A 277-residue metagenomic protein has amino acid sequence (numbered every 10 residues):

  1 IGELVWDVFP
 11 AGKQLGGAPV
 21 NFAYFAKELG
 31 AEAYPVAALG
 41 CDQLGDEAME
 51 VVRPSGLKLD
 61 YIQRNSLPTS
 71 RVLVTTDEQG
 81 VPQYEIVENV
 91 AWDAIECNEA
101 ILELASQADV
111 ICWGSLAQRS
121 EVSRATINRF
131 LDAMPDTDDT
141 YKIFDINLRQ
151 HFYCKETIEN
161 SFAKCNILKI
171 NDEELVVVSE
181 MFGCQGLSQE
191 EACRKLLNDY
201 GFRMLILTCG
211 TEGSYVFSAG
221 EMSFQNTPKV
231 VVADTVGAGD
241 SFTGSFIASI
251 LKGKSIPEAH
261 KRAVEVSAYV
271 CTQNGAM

Functional and structural regions predicted by a protein language model:
I1-K58, V232-A233: Glycine-rich phosphate/adenosyl-contacting loop at the front of the ribokinase-like
G2-E3, A37, F144-I146, I170 (+2 more regions): Active-site flanking residues adjacent to catalytic metal/cofactor-binding acidic residues
E32-S115, D132, D136-D139: Conserved N-terminal subdomain of the carbohydrate kinase-like
E103-L104, N160-S161, N198: Structural alpha-helical scaffold elements that stabilize or flank donor/cofactor-binding regions in carbohydrate
V110, G114-E191, K195, G213-S214: Conserved beta-alpha-beta core of the PfkB/ribokinase-like small-molecule kinase fold
F182, G186-M277: Conserved phosphate-binding/catalytic region of the ribokinase-like
